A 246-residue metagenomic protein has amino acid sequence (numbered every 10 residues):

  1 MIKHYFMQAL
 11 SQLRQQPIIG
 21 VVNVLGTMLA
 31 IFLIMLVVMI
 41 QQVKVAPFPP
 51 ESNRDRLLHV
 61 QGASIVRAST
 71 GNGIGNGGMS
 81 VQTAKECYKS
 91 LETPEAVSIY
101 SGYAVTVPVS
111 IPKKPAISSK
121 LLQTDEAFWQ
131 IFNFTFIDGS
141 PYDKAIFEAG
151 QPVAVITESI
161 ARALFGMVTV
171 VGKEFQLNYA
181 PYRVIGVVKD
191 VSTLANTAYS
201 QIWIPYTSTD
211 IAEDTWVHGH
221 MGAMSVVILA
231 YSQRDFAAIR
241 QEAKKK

Functional and structural regions predicted by a protein language model:
M1-Y5, G75: Juxtamembrane loop-helix boundary motifs flanking transmembrane segments in multi-pass membrane proteins
Y5-R14, T83, C87: A short amphipathic helical element positioned immediately N-terminal to and/or at the very start of a transmembrane
R14-K44: Short, strongly hydrophobic transmembrane alpha-helices
I18, E92-A96, T169: Glycine-centered tight turns that cap/initiate beta-strands
V37-V107, G222-S225: Membrane-proximal extracellular/periplasmic loop immediately following the first transmembrane helix
G62-G77, K85-E86, S98-A127, P141-V153 (+2 more regions): Short acidic/polar micro-motifs at solvent-exposed secondary-structure junctions
D125-P141, P152-K246: Mid-to-C-terminal secondary-structure elements that act as membrane-proximal/extracytoplasmic interface segments
